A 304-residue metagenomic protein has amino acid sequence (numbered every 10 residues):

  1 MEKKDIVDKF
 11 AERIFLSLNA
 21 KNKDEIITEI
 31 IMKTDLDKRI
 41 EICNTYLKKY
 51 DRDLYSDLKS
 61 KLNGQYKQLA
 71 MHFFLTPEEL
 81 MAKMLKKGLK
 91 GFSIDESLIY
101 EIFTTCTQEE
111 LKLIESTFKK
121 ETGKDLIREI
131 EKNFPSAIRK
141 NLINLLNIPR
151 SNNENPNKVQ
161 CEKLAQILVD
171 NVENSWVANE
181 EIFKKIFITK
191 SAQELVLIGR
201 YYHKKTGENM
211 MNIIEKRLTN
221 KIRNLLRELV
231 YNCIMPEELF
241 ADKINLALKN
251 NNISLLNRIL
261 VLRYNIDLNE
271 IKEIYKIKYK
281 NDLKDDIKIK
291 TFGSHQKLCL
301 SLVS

Functional and structural regions predicted by a protein language model:
M1-S304: Structural signature for extended repeat/solenoid scaffolds and their inter-repeat hinge/linker regions, spanning
